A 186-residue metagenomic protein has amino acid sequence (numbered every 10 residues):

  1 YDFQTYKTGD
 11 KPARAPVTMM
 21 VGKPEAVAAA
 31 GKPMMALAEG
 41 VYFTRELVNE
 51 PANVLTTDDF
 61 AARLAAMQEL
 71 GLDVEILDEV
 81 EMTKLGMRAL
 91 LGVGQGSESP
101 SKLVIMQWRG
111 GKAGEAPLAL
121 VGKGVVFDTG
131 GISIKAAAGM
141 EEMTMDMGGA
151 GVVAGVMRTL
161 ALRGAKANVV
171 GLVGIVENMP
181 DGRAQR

Functional and structural regions predicted by a protein language model:
Y1-V126, I134, A138, T159-R163: N-terminal hydrophobic/helix-forming segments and targeting peptides
L64, L118-L120, T129, S133-E177: Alpha-helical metal-binding/catalytic segments enriched in His/Glu/Asp
V80-M82, I175-N178: Short, internal active-site loops enriched in acidic
G86, G130, D181: Short glycine-/acidic-enriched loop or helix-start segments at secondary-structure transitions that form or flank
M179-R186: Flexible glycine/proline-rich, aromatic-decorated loop/lid segments
